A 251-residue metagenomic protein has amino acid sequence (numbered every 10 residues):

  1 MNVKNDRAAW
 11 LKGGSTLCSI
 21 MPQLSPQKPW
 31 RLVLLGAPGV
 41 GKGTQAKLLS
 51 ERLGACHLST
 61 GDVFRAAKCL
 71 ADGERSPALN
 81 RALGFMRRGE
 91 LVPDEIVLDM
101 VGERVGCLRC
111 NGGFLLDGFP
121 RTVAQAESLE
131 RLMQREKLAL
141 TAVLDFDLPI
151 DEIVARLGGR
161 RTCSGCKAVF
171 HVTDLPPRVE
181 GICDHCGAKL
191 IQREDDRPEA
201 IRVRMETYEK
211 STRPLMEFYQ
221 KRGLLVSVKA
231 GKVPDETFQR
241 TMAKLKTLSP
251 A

Functional and structural regions predicted by a protein language model:
M1-A251: Glycine-rich phosphate-binding loop of ATP-dependent small-molecule kinases
